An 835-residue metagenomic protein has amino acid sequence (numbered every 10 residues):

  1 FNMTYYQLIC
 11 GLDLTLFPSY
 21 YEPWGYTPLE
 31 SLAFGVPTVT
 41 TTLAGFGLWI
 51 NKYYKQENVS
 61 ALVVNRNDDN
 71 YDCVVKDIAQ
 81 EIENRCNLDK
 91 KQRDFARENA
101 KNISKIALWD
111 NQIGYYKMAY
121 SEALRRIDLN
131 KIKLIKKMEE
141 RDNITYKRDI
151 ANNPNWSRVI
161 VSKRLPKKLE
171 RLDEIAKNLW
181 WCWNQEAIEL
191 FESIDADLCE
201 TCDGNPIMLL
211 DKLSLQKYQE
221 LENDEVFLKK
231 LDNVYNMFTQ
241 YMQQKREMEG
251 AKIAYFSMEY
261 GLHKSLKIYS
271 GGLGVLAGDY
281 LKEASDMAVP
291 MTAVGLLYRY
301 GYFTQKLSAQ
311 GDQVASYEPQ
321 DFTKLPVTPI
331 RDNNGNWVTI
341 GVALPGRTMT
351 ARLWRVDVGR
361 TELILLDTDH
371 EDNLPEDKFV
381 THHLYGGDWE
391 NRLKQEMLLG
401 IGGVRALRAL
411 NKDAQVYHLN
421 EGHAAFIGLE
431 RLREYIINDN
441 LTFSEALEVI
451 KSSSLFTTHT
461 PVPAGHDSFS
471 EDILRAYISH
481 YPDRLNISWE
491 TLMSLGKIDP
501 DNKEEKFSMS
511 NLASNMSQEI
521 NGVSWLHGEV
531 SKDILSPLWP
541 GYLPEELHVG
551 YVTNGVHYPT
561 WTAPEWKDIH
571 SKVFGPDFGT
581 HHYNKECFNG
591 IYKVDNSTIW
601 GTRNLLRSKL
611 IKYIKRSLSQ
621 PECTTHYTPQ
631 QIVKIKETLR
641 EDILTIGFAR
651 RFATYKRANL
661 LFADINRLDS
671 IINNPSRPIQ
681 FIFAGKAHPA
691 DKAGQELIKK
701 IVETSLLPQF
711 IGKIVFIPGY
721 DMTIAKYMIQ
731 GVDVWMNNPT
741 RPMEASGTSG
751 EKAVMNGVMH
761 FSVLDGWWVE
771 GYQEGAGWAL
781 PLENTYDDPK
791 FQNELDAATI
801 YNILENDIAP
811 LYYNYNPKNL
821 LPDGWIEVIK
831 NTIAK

Functional and structural regions predicted by a protein language model:
F1-K835: Catalytic cores of carbohydrate-active enzymes across secretory and cytosolic contexts
